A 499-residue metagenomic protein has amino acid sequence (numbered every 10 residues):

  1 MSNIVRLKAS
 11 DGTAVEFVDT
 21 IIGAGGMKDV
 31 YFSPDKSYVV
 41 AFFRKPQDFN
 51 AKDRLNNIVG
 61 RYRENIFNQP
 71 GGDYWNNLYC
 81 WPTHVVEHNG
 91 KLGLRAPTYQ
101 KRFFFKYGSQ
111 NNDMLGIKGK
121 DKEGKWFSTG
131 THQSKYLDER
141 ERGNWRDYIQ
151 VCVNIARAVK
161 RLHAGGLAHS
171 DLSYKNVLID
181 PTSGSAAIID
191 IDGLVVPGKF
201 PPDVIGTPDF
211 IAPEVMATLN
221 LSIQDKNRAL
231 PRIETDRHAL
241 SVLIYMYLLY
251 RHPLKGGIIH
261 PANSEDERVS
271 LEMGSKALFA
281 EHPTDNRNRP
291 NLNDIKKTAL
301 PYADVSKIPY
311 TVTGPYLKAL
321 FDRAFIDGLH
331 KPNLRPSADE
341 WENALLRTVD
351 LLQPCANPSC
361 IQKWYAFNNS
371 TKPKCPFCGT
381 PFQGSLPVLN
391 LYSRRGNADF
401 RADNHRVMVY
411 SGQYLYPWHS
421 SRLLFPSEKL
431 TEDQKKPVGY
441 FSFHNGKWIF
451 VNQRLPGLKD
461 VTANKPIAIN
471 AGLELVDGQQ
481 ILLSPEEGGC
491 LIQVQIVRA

Functional and structural regions predicted by a protein language model:
V18-T20, A24-V85, G90-G93, Q100-W145: ATP-binding glycine-rich loop module of kinase domains
Q150-C152, V159-P181: Catalytic-loop of the protein kinase fold
I189-V195: Activation of the activation-loop gatekeeper triad in protein kinase-fold domains
P201-D225: Conserved activation segment of eukaryotic-like protein kinases, specifically the C-terminal portion of the activation
R228-R237, I244-K318: Conserved C-lobe activation region of Hanks-type protein kinase-like domains
F321-L352: Terminal C-lobe "cap" of eukaryotic-type protein kinase domains
V388-Y440: N-terminal beta-hairpin/loop module of FHA
D460-A499: C-terminal boundary/linker segments immediately following FHA domains
